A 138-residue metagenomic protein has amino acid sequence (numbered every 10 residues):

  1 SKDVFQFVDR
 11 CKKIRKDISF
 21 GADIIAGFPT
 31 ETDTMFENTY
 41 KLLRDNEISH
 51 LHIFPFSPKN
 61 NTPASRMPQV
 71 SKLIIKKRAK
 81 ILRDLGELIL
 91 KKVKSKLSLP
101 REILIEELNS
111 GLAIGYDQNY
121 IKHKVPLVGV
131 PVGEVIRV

Functional and structural regions predicted by a protein language model:
S1-S49, N60-I74: Conserved non-cysteine loop/helix-boundary elements of the Radical SAM core domain that shape
I25-G27, F56, E106: Short loop/turn motifs enriched for small/polar and acidic residues
P58, R66-V138: Terminal RNA-binding accessory module
